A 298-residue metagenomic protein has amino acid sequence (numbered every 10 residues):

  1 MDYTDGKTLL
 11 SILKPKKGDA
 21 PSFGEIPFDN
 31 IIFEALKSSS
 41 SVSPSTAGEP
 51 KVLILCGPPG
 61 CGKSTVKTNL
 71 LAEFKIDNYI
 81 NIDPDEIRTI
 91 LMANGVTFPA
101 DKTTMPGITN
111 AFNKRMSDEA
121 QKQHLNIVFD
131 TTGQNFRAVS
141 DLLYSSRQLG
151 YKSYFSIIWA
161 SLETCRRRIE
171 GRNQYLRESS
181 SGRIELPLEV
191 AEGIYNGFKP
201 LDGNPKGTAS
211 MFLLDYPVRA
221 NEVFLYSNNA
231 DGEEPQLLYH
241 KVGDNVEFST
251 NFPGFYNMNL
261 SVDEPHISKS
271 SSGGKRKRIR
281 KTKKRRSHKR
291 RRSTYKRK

Functional and structural regions predicted by a protein language model:
T4-P44: N-terminal pre-Walker A segment at the start of P-loop NTPase domains
P58-P59: The conserved Walker
K63: Conserved lysine of the Walker
V66: Hydrophobic positions on the alpha1 helix immediately C-terminal to the Walker A/P-loop
I76-I82, E86-R147: Conserved nucleotide-sensing/catalytic segment adjacent to the nucleotide-binding pocket in NTP-handling enzymes
L149-I169: Conserved phosphate-donor/acceptor-positioning beta-strand/loop module used by diverse small-molecule
T164-S270: Conserved GTP-binding G-domain of TRAFAC-class P-loop NTPases and closely related GTPase folds
S268-K298: Arg/Lys-rich, intrinsically disordered low-complexity tails that mediate electrostatic binding and condensation
